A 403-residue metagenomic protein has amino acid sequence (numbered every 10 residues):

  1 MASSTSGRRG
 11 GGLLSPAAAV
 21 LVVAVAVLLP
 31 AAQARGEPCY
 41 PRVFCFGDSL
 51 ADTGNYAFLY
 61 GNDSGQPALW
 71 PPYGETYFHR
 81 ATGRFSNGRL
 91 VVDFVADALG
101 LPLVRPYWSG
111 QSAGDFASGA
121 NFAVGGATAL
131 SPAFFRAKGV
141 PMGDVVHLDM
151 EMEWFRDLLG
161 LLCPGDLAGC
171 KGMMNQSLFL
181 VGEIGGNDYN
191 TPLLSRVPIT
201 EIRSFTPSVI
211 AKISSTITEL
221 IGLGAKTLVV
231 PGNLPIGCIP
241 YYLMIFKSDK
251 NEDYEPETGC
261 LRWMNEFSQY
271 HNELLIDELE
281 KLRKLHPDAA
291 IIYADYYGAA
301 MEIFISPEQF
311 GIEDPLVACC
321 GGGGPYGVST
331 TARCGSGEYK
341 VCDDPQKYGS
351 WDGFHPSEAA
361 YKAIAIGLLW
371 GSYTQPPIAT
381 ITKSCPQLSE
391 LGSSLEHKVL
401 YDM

Functional and structural regions predicted by a protein language model:
A2-M403: Conserved active-site regions of diverse hydrolases
